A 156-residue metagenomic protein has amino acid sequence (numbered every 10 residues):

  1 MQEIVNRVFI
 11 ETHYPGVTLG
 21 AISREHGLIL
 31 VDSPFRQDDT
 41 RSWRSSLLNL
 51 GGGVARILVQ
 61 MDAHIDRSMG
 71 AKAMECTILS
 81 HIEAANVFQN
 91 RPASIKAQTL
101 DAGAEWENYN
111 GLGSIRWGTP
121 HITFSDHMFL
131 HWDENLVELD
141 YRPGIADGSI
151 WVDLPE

Functional and structural regions predicted by a protein language model:
Q2-S45, W151-E156: Conserved beta-strand hairpin/beta-sheet module of binuclear metal-dependent hydrolase folds, prominently
F9, I57, T77, L136-E138: Conserved beta-strand segments of alpha/beta enzyme cores
P15-V17, W43-L47, H64-R67, N110 (+3 more regions): A generic local structural motif
I29-D32, R56-V59, E138-L139: Short catalytic-loop micro-motif centered on adjacent basic/acidic residues
S33-P34, D62-A63, E83-A84, P143-I145 (+1 more regions): Active-site metal-binding loops of divalent metal-dependent hydrolases
D38-A84: Active-site metal-binding motif and surrounding structural segment of the metallo-beta-lactamase
V87-Y141, A146-D147, P155: Metallo-beta-lactamase
